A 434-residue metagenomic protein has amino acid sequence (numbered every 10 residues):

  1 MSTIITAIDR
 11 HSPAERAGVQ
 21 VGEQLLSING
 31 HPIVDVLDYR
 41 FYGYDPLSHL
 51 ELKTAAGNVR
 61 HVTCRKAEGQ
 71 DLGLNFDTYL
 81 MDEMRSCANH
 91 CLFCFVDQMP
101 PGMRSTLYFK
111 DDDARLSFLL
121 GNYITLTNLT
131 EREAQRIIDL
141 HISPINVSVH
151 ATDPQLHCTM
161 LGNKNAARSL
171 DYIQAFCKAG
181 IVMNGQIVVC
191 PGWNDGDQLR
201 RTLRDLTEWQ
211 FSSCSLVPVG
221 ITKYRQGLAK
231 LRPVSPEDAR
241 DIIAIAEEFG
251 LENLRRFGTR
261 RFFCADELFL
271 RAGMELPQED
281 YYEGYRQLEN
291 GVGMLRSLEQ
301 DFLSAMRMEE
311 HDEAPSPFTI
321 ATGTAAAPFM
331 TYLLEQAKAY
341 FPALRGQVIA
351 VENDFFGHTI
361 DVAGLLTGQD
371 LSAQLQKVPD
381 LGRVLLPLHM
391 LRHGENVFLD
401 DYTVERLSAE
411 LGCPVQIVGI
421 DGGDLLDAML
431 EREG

Functional and structural regions predicted by a protein language model:
I4, G273-G434: Radical SAM enzyme core and accessory elements
A14, G22-L25, L50, C94: Terminal peptide-recognition signature
R16-V34: Conserved PDZ fold ligand-binding element
H31-Y39, N58-H61: Short, Lys/Arg- and Gly-enriched loop/turn segments at beta-strand edges
L37-E51, A67-G69: Short, compositionally biased
N58-V59, K66-W209, G220-F249: Conserved Radical SAM active-site core
P144-N146, V182-N184, S213-S215, R261-F263 (+1 more regions): Structural preference for beta-strand elements that scaffold enzyme active sites
W193, Q210-E237, F257-E279, N353-H358 (+1 more regions): Flexible glycine/acidic-rich beta-alpha junction loops that bind and position SAM and/or redox cofactors in anaerobic
